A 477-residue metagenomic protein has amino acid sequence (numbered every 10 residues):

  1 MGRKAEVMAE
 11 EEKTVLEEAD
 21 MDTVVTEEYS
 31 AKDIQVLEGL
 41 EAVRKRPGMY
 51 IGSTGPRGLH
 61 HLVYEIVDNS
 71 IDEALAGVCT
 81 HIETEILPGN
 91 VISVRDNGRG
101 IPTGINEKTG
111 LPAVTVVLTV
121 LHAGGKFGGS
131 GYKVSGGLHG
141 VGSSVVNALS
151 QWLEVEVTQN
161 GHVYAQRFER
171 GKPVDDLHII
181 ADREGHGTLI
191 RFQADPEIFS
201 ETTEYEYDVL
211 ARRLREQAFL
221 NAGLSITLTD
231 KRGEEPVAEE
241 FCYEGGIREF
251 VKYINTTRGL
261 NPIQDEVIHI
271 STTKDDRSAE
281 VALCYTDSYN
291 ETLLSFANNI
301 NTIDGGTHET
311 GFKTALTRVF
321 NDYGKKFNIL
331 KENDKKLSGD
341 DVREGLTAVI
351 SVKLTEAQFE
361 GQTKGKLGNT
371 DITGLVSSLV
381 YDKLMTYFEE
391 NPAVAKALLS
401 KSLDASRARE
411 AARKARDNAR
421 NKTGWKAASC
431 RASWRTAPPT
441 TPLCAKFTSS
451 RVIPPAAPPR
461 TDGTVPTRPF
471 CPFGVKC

Functional and structural regions predicted by a protein language model:
M1-G2, G100-P102: Short intrinsically disordered, low-complexity coil segments enriched in acidic
R3-A5, A9-K32, L40, Y64 (+10 more regions): GHKL-family ATPase ATP-binding module
K32, G55, N106-G110, Y243: Residue-level signature of the cytosolic catalytic core of signaling kinases
K45-Y64: Conserved short strand/loop->alpha-helix "switch" segment adjacent to the catalytic nucleotide/phosphoryl-transfer site
I101-G124: Short conserved segment of the HATPase_c
